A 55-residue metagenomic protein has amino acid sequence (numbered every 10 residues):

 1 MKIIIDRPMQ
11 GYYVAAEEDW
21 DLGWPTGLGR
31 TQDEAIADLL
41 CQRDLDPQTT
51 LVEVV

Functional and structural regions predicted by a protein language model:
M1, Q48-V55: Short intrinsically disordered terminal tails
I3-W24: Short aromatic-glycine-(Arg/Gly/Cys) micro-motifs in beta-strand/loop hairpins
D6-P8, R30, A35, E53-V54: Intrinsically disordered and other compositionally biased segments
E18-D19, D38-L40, E53: Compositionally biased non-globular segments, especially hydrophobic aliphatic-rich helices of signal peptides
L28-Q48: A short, charged, amphipathic alpha-helix used as a generic interaction element across diverse proteins
